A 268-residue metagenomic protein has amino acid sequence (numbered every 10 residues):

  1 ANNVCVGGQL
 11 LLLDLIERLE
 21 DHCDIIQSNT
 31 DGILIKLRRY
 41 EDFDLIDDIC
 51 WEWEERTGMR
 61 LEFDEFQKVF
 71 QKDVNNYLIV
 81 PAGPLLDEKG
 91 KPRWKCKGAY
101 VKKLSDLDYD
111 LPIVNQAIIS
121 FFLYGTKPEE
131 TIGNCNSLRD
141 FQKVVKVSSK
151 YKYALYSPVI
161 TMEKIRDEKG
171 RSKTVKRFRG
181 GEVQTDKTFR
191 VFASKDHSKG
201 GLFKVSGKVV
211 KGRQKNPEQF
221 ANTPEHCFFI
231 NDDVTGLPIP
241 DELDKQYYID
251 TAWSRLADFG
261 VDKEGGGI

Functional and structural regions predicted by a protein language model:
A1-Q9, R39-Y40: Hydrophobic alpha-helical scaffolding
Q9, L13, K36, F43-I268: C-terminal, non-catalytic extensions of nucleic-acid polymerases
L10-T30, I35: Active-site palm subdomain of RNA-directed nucleic acid polymerases
